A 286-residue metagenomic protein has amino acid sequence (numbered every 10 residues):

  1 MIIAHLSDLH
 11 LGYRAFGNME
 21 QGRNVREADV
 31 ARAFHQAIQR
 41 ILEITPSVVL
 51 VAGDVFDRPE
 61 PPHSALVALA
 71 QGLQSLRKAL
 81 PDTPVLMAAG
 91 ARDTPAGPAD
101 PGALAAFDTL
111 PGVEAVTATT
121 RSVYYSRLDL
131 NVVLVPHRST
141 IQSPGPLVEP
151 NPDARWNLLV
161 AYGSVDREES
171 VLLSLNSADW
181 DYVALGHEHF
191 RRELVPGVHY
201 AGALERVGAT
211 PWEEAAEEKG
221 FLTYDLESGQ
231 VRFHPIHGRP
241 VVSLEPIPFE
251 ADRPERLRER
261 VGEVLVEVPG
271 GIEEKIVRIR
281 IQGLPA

Functional and structural regions predicted by a protein language model:
M1-E27, K219-P246: Domain-start "cap" segments at the beginnings of catalytic or binding domains
M1-G72, P81-D82, D153-R155: N-terminal active-site segment of His-dependent metallophosphoesterases
H10, S139-T140, D166, L284-A286: Short acidic, S/G/P-rich loop/turn micro-motifs used as interaction or catalytic elements
E20, V48, P59-W212, A216-D225: His/Asp/Glu-rich metal-coordinating catalytic cores of metallo-dependent phosphodiesterases/hydrolases acting on
Q21-G22, D57-H63, N131, P240-R256: Acidic/glycine-enriched edge-of-secondary-structure segments
L226-A286: Accessory, non-catalytic peripheral segments of nucleic-acid enzymes
